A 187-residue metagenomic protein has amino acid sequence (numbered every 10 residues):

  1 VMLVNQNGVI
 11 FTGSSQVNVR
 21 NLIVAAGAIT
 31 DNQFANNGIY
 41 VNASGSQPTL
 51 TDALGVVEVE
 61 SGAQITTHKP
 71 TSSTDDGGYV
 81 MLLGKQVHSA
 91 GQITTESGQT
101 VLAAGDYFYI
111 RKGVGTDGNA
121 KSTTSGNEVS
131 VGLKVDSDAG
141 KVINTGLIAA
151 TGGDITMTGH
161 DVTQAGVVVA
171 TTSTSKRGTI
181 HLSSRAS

Functional and structural regions predicted by a protein language model:
V1-S187: Extracellular and secretory-pathway beta-repeat/beta-biased strand scaffolds
